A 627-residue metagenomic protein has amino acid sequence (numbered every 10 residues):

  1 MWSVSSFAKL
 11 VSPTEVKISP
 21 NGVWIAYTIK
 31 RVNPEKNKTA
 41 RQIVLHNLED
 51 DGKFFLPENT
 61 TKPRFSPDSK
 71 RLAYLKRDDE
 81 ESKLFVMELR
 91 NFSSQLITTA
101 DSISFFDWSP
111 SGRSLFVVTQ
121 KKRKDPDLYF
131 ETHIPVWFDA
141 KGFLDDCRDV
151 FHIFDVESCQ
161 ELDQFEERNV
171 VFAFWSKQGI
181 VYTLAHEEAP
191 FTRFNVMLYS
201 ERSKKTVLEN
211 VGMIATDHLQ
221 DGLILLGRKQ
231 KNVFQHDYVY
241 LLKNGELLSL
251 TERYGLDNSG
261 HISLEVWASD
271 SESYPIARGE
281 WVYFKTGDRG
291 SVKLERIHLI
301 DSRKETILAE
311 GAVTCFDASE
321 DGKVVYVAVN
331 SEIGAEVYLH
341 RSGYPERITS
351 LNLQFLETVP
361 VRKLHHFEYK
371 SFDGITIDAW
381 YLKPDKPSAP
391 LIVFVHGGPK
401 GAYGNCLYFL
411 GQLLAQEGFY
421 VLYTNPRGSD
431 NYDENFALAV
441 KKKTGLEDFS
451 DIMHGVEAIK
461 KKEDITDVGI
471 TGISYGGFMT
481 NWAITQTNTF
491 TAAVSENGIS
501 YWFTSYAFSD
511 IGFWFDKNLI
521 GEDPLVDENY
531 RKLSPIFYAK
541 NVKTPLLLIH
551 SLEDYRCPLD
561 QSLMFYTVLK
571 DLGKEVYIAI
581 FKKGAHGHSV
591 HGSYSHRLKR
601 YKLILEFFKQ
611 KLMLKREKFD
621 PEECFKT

Functional and structural regions predicted by a protein language model:
M1-S12, V44-T61, K76, M87-S104 (+7 more regions): Multi-bladed beta-propeller domains
S5-R41: Beta-strand-rich domains and repeat architectures in extracellular enzymes and scaffolds, especially beta-propellers
E15-K17, V118, D125, F130 (+7 more regions): Non-catalytic accessory segments flanking enzyme active sites
K17-W24, P63-L72, F106-S114, A173-G179 (+3 more regions): Blade-terminus and WD-like Trp-Asp/Gly-His loop motifs, strongest in beta-propeller folds
I29-Q42, L56-T60, L75-F85, T99-S102 (+9 more regions): A flexible loop/linker signature enriched in serine peptidases of the S9 family
K30, Q120, F394-G398, S474 (+1 more regions): Glycine-rich His-Gly loop
L351-T466, I473, A507-F508, G512-W514: Cap/lid segment of the alpha/beta-hydrolase catalytic domain
P426-T627: Active-site-proximal cap/loop segments of hydrolase catalytic domains
